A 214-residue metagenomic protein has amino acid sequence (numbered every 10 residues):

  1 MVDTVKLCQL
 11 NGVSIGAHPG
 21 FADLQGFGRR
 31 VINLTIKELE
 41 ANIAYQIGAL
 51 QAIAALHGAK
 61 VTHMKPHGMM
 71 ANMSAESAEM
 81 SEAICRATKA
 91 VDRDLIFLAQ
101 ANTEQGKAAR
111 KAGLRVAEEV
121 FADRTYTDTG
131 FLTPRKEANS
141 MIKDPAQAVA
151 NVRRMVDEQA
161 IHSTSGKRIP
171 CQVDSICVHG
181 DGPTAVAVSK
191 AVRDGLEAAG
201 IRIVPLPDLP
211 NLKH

Functional and structural regions predicted by a protein language model:
D3-G16, A55-G58: Acidic (Asp/Glu)-rich catalytic clusters
H18, M64, V178: Conserved, mostly hydrophobic/aromatic
L24-P66: Glycine/small-residue-rich loop that forms an oxyanion/phosphate-binding "nest" at active or ligand-binding sites
Q25-E40, S74-A75, V91-R93, F131-K143: Glycine-rich tight-turn/loop motif centered on a GG-T
A54-T62, Q159-P170, R202-L209: Flexible, glycine/charged-enriched surface loops at secondary-structure junctions
S77-A83: Charged helix-capping and loop-helix junction motifs
L95, A187-H214: C-terminal domain-boundary segment and adjacent tail
N102-A160: Active-site rim beta-loop-alpha module in soluble metabolic enzymes
